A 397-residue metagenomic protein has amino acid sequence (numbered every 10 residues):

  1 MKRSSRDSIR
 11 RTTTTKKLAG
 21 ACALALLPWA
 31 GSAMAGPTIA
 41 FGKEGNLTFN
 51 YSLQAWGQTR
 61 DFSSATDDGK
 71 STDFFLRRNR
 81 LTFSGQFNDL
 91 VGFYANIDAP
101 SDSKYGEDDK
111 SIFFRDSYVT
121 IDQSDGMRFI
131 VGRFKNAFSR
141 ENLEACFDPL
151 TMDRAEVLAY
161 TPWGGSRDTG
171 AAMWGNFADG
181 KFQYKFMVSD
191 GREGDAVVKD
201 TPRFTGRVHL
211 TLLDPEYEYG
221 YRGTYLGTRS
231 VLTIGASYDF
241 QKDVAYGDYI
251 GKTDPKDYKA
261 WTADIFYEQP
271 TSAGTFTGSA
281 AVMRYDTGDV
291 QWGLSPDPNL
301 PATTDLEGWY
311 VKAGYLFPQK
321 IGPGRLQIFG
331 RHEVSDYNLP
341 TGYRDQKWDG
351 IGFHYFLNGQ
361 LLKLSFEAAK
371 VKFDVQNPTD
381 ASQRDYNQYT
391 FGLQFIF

Functional and structural regions predicted by a protein language model:
M1-T14: N-terminal secretory signal peptides that target proteins for export/translocation
K2-R3, G42, R60-G69, G106-E107 (+4 more regions): Outer-membrane beta-barrel pore domains
T13-K16, F391: N-terminal compositionally biased, intrinsically disordered segments and leader/signal-like regions
K16-K17, K363: A general lysine-centric signal
C22-A23, A33: Cleavable N-terminal signal peptides
G36-F62, T66-G194, V198-E218, R222-G223 (+6 more regions): Outer membrane beta-barrel
